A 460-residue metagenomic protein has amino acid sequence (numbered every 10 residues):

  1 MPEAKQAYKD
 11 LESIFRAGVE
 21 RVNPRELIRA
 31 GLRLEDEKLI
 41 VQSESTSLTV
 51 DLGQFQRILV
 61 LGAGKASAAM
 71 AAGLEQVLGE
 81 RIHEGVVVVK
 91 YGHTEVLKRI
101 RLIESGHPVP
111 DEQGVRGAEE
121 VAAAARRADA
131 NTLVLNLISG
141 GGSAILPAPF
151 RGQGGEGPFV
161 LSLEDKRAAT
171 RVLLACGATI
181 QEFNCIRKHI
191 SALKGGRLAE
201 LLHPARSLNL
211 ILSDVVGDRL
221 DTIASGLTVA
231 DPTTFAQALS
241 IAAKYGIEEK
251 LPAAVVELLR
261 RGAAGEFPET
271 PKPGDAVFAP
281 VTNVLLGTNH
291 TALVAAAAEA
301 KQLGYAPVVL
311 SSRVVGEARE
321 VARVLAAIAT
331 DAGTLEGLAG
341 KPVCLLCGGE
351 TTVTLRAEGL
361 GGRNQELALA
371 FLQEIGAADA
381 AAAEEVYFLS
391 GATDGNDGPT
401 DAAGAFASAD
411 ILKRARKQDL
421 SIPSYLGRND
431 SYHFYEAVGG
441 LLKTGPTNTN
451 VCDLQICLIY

Functional and structural regions predicted by a protein language model:
M1-F55, A69, Q237, G246 (+1 more regions): N-terminal amphipathic/basic leader segments beginning at the initiator methionine
V50-Q54, G62-A66, M70-H93: Active-site cofactor/substrate anionic-group-binding motifs, chiefly glycine- and Lys/Arg-rich phosphate-binding loops
V88-A130, R187: Glycine-rich oxoanion-binding loops at beta->alpha junctions
P110, A122-T222, L227-A230, K413 (+5 more regions): Glycine-rich, mobile lid/loop segments that gate access to catalytic sites or pores
P158-A178, D231-G246, A357-F388: Gly/Ser/Thr-rich active-site loops/lids in small-molecule metabolic enzymes that frequently grip phosphoryl groups
R187, A205-L208, A230-V324: Accessory alpha-helical/coil subdomains and C-terminal extensions that flank or cap enzyme catalytic cores
H290, V294, G304-S390: Active-site segments that bind and position negatively charged phosphate/pyrophosphate groups
L369-Y460: Internal helix-turn-beta structural module
